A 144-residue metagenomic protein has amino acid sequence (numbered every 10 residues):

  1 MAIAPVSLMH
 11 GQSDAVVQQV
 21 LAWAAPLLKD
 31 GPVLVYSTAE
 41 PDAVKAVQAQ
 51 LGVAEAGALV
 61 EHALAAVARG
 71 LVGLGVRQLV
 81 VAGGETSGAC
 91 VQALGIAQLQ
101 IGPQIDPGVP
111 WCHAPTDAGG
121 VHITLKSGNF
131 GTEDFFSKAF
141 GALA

Functional and structural regions predicted by a protein language model:
M1-A144: Active-site catalytic microenvironments in core metabolic enzymes, especially phosphate/sugar-handling
